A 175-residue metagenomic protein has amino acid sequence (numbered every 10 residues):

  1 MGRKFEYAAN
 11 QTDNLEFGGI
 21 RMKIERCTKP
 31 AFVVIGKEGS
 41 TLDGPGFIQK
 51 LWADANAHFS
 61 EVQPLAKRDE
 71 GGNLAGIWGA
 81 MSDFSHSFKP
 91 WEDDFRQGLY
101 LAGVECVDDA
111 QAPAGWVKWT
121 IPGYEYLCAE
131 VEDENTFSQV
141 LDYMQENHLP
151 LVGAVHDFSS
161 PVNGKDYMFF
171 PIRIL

Functional and structural regions predicted by a protein language model:
G2-L175: A solvent-exposed interaction/effector surface
